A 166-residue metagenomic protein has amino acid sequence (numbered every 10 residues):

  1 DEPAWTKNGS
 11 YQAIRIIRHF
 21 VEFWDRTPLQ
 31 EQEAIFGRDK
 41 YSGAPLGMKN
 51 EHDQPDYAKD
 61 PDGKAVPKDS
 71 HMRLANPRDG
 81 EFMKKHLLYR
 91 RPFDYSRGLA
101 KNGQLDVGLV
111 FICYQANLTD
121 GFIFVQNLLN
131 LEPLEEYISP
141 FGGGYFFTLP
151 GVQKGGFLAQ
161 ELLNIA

Functional and structural regions predicted by a protein language model:
D1-A166: Long, histidine/aromatic-enriched segments associated with O2/redox biology
